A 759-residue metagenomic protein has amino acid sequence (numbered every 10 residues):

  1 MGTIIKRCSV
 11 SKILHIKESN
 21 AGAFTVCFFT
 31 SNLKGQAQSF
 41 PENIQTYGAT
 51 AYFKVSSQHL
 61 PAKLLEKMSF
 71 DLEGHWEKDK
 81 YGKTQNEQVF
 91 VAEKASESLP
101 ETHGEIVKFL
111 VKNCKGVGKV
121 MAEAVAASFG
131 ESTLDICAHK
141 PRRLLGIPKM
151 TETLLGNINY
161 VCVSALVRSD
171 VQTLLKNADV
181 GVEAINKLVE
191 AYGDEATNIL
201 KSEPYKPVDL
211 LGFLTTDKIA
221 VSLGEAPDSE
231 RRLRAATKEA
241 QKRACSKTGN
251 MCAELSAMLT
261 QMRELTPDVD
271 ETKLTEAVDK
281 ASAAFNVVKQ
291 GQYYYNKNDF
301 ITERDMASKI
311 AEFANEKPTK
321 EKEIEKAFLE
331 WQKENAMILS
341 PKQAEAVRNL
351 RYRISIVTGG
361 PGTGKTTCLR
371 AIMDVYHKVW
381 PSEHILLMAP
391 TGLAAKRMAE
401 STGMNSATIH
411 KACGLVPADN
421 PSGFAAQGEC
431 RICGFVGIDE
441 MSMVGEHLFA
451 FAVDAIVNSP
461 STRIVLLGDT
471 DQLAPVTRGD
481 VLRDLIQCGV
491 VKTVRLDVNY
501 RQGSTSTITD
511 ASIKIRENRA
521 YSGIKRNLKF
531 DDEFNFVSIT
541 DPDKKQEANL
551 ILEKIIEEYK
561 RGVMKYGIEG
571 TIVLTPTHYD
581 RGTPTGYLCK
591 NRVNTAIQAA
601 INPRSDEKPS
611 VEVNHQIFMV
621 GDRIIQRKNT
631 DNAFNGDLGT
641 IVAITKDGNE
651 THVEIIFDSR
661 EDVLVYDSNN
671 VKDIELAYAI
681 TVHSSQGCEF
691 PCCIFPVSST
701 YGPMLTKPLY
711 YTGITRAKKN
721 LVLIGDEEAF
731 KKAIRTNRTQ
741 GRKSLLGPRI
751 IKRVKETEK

Functional and structural regions predicted by a protein language model:
G2-L33, G74, I641-V642: Structural detector for short beta-strands of small beta-barrel domains
K34, N43-R232: Long, highly charged, low-complexity intrinsically disordered interaction regions that mediate electrostatic DNA/RNA
H139, A344-K529, E728: ASCE P-loop NTPase helicase motor core
R263-E323: Interdomain "pre-motor" coupling segment immediately N-terminal to P-loop NTPase/helicase cores
K326-I354: Conserved pre-motif I regulatory segment
E345-A346, V457, D471-D631, V642-T645 (+1 more regions): Conserved helicase motor core of P-loop NTPases
I356-A399, V465-L467, N535-E547, I551-T585 (+1 more regions): Conserved RecA-like ASCE P-loop NTPase motor core of nucleic-acid helicases/translocases
T577, D637-K759: C-terminal accessory regions
